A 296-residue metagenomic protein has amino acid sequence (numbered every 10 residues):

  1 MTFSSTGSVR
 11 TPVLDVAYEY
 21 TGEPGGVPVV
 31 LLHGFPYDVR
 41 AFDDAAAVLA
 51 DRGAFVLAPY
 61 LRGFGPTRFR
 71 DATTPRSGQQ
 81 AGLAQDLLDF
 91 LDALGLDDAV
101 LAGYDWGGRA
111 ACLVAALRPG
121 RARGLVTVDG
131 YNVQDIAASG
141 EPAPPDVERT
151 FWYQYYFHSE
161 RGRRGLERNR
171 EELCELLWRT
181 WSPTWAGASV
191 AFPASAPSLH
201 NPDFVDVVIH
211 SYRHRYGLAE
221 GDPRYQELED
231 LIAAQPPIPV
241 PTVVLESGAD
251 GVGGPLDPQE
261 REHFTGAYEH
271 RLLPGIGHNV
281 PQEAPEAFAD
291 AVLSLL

Functional and structural regions predicted by a protein language model:
M1-S8: An N-terminal hydrophobic leader/cap segment in hydrolases
T2, D15-V16, P28, F64-D98 (+2 more regions): Flexible "cap/lid" subdomain of the alpha/beta-hydrolase fold that forms the substrate-access gate
T11-Y20: A short loop-to-beta-strand scaffold at the N-terminal edge of the catalytic core in hydrolase folds
E19-F69, F90: Conserved HGGG/HGGXW glycine-rich cap/lid loop of the alpha/beta-hydrolase fold
G34, D105, Q282-E283: Conserved acidic functional residues
L94, A291-L295: C-terminal alpha-helix
I276-A284: Catalytic histidine-centered segment of alpha/beta-hydrolase-like enzymes
